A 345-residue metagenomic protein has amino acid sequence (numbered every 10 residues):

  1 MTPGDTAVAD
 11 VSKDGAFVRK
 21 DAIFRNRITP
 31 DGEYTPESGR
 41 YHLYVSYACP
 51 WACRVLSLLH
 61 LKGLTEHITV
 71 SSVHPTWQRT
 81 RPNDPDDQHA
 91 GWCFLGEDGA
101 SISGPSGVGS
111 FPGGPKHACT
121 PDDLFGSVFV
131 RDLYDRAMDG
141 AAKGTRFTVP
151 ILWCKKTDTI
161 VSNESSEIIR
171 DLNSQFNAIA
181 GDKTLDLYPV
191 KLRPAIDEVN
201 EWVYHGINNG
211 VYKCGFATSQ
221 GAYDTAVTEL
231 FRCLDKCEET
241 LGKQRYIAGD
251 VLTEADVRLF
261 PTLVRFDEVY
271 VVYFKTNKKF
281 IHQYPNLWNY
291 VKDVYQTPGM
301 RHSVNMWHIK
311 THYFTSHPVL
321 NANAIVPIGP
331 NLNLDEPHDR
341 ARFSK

Functional and structural regions predicted by a protein language model:
M1-K345: C-terminal alpha-helical interaction module
